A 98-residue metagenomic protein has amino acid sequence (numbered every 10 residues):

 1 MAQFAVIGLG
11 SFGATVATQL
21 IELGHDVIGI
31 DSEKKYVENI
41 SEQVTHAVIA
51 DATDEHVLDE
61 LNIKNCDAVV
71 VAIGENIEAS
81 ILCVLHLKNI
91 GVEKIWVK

Functional and structural regions predicted by a protein language model:
M1-K98: Cytosolic regulatory regions of ion transport systems
